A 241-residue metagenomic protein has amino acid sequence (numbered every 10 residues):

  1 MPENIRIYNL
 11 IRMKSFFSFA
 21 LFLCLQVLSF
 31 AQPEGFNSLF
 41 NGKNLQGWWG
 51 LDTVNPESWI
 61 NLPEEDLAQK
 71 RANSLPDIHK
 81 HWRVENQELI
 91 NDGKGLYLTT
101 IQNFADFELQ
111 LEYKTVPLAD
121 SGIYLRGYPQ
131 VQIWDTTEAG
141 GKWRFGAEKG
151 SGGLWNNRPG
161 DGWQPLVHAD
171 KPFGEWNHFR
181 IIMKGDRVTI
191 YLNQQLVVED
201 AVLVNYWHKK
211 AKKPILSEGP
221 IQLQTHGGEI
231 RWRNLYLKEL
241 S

Functional and structural regions predicted by a protein language model:
M1-Q32: Bacterial Sec-dependent N-terminal signal peptides
Q32-S241: Carbohydrate-interacting regions of secretory-pathway proteins
